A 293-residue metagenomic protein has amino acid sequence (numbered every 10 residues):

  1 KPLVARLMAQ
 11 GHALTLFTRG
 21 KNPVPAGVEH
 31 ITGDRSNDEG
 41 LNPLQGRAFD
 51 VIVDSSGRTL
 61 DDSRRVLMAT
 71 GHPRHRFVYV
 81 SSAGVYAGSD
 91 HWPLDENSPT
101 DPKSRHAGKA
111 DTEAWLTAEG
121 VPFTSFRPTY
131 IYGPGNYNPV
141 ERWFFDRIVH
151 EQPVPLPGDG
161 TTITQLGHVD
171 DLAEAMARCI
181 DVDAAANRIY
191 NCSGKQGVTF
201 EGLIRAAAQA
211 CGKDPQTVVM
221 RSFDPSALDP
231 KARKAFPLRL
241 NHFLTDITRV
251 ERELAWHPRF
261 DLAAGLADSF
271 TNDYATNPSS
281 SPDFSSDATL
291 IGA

Functional and structural regions predicted by a protein language model:
K1-S55: N-terminal Rossmann/SDR dinucleotide-binding element
R47-N97, A107-W115: NAD(P)-cofactor binding segment of oxidoreductase domains
W92-A114, N138-R142, T162-L166, G197: Short-chain dehydrogenase/reductase
E113-G135: Conserved beta-loop-beta element that borders a ligand/cofactor-binding pocket
G135, I163-D170, Y190-A210, F243 (+2 more regions): Substrate-binding strand-loop-helix patch in Rossmann-like NAD(P)-dependent oxidoreductase/epimerase domains
P139-F144, P157-I180, N187-R188, G202: Substrate-positioning beta->alpha
R178-A235, I247, F284-A293: Mid/C-terminal beta-alpha module of Rossmann-like enzyme folds, strongest in SDR-family dehydrogenases/epimerases
L262-A293: Amphipathic terminal alpha-helices
